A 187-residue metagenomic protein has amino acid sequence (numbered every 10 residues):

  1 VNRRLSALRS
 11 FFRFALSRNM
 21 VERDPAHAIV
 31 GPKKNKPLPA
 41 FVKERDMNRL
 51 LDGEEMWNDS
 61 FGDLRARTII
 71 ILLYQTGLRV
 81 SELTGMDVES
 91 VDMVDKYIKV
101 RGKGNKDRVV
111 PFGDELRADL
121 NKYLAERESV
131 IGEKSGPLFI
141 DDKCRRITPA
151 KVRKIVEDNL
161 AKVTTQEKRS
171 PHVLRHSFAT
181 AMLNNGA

Functional and structural regions predicted by a protein language model:
V1-A187: Conserved catalytic core of the tyrosine transesterase superfamily
